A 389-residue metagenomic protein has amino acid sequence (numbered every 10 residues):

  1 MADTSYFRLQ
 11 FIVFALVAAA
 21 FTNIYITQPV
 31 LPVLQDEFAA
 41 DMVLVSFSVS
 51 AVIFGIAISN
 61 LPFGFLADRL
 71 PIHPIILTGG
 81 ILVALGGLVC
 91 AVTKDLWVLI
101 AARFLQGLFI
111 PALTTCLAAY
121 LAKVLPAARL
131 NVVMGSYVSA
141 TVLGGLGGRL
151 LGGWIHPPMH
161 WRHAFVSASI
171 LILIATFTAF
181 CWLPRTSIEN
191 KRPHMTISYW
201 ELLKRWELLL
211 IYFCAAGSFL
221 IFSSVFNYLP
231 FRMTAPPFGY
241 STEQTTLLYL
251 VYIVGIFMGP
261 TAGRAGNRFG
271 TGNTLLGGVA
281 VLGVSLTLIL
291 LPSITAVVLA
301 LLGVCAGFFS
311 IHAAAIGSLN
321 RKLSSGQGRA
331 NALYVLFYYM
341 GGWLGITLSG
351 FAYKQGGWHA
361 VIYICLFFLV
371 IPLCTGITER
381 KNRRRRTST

Functional and structural regions predicted by a protein language model:
M1-D3, L183-Y212: Juxtamembrane intracellular "pre-TM" segments in multi-pass secondary transporters
A39, P71, V92-V98, F109 (+2 more regions): Helix-breaking motifs and short loop linkers at transmembrane-helix boundaries and internal kinks in secondary membrane
I58-W97: Conserved MFS/SLC helix-loop-helix module at the cytosolic interface between two early adjacent transmembrane helices
G86, W97-L105, T295-G303: Paired small-residue
A102-T141: Cytoplasmic helix-loop-helix junction between adjacent transmembrane helices in 12-TM secondary transporters
A127-A128, V132-C181: Helix-loop-helix hairpin linking two adjacent transmembrane segments in secondary transporters
G272-A315: C-terminal transmembrane helical hairpin of 12-TM major facilitator-type secondary transporters
K322-W358, C365: A late C-terminal transmembrane helix in Major Facilitator Superfamily
